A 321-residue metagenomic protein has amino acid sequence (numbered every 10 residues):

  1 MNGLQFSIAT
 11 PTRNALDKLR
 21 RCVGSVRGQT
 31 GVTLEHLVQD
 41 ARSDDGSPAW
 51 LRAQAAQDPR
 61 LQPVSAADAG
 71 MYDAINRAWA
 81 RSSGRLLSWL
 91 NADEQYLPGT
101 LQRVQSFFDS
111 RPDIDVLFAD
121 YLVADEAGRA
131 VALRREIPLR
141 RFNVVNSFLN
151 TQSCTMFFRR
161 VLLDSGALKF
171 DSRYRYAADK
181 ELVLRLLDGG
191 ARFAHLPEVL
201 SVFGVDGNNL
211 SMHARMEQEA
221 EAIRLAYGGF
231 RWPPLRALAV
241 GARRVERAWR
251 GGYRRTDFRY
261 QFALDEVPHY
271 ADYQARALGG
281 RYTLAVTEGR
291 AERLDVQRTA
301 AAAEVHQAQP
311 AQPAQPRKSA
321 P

Functional and structural regions predicted by a protein language model:
L4-S7, E35, E181: Cell-envelope/extracellular polymer assembly enzymes that use nucleotide-activated donors
A9, P138-I223: Conserved nucleotide-sugar donor-binding catalytic segment
G24-T33: Short, acidic, metal-binding catalytic loop of nucleotide-sugar glycosyltransferases
T33-R42, Q62-A67: Short beta-strand/loop segment that forms part of the nucleotide-sugar
D40-W50, N91: A conserved acidic beta->alpha catalytic loop
A66-S82: Glycine-rich, basic loop-to-helix element that forms the pyrophosphate-binding segment of sugar-nucleotide handling
L87: Short aromatic/hydrophobic "clamp" motif used to bind/position activated sugar donors
Q95, G99-V131: Conserved donor NDP-sugar-binding/catalytic core segment of glycosyltransferases
